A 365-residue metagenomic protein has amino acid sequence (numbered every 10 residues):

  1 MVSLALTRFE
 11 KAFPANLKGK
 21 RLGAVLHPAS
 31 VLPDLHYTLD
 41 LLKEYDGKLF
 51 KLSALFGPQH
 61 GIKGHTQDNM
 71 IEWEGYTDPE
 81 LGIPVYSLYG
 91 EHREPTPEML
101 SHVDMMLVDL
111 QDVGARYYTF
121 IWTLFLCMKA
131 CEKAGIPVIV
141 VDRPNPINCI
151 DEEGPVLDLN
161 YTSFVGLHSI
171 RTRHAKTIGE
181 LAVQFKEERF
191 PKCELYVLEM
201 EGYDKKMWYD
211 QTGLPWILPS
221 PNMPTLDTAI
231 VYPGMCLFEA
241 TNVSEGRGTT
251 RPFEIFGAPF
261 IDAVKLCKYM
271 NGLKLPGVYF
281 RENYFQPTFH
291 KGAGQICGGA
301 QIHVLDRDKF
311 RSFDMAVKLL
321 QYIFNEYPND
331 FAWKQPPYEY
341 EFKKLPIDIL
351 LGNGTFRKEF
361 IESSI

Functional and structural regions predicted by a protein language model:
M1-F50: N-terminal phosphate-binding or glycine-rich loops at protein starts, especially the Walker A/P-loop of NTPases
K51-Q59, V141: Short internal beta-strands
G64-D68, I139-Y161: Glycine-rich, charge-decorated loop segments at or immediately adjacent to ligand/cofactor-binding or catalytic sites
N69-V103, A115: Glycine-rich oxoanion-binding loops at beta->alpha junctions
D112-L124: Glycine/threonine-rich flexible loop motifs
Y161-P233: Conserved anion/nucleotide-ligand pocket segment
Y203-N283: Glycine-rich, aromatic-lined ligand/substrate-binding cores of catalytic and carbohydrate-binding domains
G257-S364: Conserved functional hotspot residues or short segments at active or partner-binding sites across diverse domains
